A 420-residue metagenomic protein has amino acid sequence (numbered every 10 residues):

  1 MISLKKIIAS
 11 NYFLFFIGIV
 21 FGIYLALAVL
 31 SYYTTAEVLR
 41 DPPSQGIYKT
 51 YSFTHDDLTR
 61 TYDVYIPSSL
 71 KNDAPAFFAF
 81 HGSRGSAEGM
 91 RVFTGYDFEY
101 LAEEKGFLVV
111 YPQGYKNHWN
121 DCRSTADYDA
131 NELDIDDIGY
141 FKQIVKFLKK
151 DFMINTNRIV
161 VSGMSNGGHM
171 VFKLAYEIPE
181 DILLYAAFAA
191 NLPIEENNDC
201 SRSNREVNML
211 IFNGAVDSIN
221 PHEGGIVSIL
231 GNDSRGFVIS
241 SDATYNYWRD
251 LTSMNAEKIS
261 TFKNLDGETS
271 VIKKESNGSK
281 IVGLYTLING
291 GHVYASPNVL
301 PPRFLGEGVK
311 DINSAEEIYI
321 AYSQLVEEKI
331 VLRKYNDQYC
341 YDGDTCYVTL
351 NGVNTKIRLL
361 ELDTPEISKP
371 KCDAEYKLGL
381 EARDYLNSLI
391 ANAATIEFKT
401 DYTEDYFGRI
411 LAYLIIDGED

Functional and structural regions predicted by a protein language model:
K6-A76, E104, L133, S162-A186 (+9 more regions): A domain-start/cap signature at the N-terminus of enzymes
F53-I66, L70-V160, H169-K173, E177 (+1 more regions): Serine-hydrolase catalytic machinery in alpha/beta-hydrolase-like enzymes
H55-L58, L70-N72, Y100-K105, I154 (+9 more regions): Extracellular/periplasmic catalytic domains that process cell-envelope and extracellular macromolecules
I211-N213: Short beta-strand/loop motif that positions the catalytic acidic residue of the alpha/beta-hydrolase fold
D217-N220, H292-Y294: Acidic catalytic loop of the alpha/beta-hydrolase fold
L230, S234-V238, D242-E328: C-terminal catalytic-base region of ester-bond hydrolases, centering on the histidine of the charge-relay
E328-D420: Small beta-barrel nucleic-acid-binding modules, primarily SNase/OB-fold domains and secondarily Tudor-like barrels
